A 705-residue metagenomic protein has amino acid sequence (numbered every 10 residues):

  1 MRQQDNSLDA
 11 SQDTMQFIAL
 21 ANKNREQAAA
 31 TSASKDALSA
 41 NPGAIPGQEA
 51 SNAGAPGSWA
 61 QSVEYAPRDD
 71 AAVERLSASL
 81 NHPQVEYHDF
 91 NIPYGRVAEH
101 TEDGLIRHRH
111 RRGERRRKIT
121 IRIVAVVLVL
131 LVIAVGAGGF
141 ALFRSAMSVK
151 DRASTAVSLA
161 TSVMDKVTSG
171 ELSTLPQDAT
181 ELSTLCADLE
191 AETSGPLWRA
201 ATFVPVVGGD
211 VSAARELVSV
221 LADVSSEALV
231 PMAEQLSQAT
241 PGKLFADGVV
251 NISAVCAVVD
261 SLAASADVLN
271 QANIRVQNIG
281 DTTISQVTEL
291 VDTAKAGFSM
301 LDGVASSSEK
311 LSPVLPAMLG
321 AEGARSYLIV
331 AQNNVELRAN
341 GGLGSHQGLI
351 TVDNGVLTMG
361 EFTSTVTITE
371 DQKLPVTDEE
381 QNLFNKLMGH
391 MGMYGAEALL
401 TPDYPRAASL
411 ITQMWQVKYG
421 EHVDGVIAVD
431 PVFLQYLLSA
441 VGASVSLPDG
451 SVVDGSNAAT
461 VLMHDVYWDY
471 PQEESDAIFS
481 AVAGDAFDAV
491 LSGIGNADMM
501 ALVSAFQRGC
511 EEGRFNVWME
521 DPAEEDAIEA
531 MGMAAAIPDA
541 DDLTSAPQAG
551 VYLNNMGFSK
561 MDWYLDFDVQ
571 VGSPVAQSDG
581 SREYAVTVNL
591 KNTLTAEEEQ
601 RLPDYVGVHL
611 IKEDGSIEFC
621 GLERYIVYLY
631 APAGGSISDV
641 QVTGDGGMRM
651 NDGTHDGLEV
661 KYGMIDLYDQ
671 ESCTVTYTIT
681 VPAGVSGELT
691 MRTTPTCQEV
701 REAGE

Functional and structural regions predicted by a protein language model:
R2-A10, S34: Eukaryotic intrinsically disordered, low-complexity regulatory tails
R2-Q3, D13-E26, A55-Y65, D69-L128 (+1 more regions): Non-catalytic, solvent-exposed segments at the cell envelope interface
Q27-A29, A33-A40, A44, E49-A55: Long, intrinsically disordered, low-complexity tracts enriched in Ser/Thr with interspersed Pro and often acidic
